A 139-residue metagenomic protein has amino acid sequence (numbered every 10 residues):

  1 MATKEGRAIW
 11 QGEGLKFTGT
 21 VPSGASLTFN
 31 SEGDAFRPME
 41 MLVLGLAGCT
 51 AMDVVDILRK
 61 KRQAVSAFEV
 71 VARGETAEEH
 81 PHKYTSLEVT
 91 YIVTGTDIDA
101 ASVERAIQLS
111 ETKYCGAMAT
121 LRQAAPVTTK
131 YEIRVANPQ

Functional and structural regions predicted by a protein language model:
M1-L44, V54-Q139: Extended beta-strand/beta-hairpin segments
L46-T50: Alpha-helical metal-binding/catalytic segments enriched in His/Glu/Asp
